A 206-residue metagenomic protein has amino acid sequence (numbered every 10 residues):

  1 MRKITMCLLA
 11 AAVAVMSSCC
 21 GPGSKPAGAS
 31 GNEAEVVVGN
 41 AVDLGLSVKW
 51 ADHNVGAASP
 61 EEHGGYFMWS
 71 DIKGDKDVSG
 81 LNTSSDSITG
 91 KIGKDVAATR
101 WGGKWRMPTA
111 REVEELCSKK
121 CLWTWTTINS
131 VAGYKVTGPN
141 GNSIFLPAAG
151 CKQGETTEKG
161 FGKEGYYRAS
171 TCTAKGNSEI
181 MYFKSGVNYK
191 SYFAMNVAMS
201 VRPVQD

Functional and structural regions predicted by a protein language model:
M1-I4: Positively charged n-region of N-terminal signal peptides that target proteins for export
M6-A11: Sec-dependent N-terminal signal peptides
V13-A14, K120: Single-residue recognition of alpha-helix boundary sites
M16-C19: C-terminal motif of bacterial Sec signal peptides marking the signal peptidase cleavage site
K25-D206: Conserved positions within compact, well-structured domain cores
